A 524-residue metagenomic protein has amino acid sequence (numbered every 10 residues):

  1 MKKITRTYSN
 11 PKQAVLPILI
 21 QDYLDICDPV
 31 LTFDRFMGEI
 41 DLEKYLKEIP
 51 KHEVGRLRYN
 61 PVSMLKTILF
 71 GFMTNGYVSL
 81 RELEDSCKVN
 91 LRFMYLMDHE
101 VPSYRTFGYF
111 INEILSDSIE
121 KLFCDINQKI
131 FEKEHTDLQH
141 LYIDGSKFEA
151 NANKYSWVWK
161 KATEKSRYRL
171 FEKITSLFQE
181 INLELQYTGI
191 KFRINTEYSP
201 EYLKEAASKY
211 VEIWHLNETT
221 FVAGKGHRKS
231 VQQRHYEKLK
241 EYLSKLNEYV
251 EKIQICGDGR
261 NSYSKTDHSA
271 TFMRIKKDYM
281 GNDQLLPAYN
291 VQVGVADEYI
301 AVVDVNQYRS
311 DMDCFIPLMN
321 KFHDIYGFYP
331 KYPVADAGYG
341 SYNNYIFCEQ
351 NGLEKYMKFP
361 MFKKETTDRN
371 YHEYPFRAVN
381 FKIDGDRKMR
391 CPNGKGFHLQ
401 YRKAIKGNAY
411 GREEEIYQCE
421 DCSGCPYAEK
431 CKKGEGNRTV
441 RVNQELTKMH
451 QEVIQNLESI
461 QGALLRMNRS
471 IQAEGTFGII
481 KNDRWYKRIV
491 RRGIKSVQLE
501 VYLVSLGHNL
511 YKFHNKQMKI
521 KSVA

Functional and structural regions predicted by a protein language model:
M1-L31: Hydrophobic alpha-helical membrane-insertion signals
M1-T5, K51-G55, Q461-L464: A ubiquitous short alpha-helical element
L19, S63-L69, T106: A general alpha-helix detector
I26-K66, F72: Basic, short loop/linker segments at the boundary and entry of helix-turn-helix/winged-helix-like folds
K51, F70-M73, F93, E113: General structural signal for alpha-helix termini and helix-helix connectors
K51-L57, F93, R491-G493: A short glycine/serine-rich beta->alpha loop
I68, G76-V89, E100-A524: Anion-binding and metal-coordination hotspots
M94-D98: Short arginine-rich
